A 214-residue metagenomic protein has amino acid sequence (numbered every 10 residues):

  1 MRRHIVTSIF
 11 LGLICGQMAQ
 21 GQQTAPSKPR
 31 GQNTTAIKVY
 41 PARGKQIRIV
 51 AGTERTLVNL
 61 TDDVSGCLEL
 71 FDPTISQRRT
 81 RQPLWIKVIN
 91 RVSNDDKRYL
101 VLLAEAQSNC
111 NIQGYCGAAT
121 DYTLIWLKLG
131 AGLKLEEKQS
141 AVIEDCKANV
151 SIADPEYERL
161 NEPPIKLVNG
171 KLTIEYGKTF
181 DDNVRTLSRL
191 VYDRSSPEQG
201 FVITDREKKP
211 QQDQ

Functional and structural regions predicted by a protein language model:
M1-T7: Bacterial N-terminal signal peptides that target proteins for export
S8-G16: Bacterial N-terminal signal peptides
G21-L57, K134-L135, S140-Q214: Acidic, small-residue rich beta-repeat scaffolds with periodic aromatic anchors
R78-N90, P155-I165: Signature of short aromatic-glycine-proline-rich micro-motifs recurring in repeat-based ectodomains
S93-N111, G170-E175: Acidic/hydrophobic-patterned starts of short beta strands in beta-sheet-rich repeat architectures
N111-A119, D181: Short consensus segments that form the blades of beta-propeller domains, in both extracellular/periplasmic
C116-G130, R189-S195: Beta-propeller blade signature
